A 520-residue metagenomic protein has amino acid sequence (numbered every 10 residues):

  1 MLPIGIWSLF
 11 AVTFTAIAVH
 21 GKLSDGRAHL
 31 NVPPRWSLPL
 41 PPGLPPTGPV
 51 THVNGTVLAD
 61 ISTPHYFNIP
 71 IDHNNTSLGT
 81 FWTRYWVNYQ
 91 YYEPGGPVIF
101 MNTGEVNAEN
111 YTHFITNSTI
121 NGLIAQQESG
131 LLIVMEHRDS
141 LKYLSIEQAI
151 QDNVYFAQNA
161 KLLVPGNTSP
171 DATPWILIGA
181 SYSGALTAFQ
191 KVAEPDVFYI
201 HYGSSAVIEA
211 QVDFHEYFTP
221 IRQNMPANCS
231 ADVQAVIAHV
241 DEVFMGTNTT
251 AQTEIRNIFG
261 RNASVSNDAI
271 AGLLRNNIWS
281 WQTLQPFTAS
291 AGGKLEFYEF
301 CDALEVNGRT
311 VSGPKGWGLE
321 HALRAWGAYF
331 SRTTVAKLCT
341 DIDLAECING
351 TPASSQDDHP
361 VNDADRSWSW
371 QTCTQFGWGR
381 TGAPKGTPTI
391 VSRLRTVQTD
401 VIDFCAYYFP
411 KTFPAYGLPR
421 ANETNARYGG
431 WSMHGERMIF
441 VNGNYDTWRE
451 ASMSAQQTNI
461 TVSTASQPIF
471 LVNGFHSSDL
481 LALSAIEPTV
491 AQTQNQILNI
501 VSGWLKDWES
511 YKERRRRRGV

Functional and structural regions predicted by a protein language model:
M1-V12: Classical eukaryotic N-terminal signal peptides for Sec-dependent ER targeting/secretion, especially the positively
F10, F14-V134, N499, G503-V520: Catalytic-loop region of hydrolases
Q90, P97-V98, N102-V154, S369 (+2 more regions): Active-site machinery of serine-nucleophile hydrolases
G95-I99, E128-L132, A172-P174, D196-Y199 (+2 more regions): Loop/turn elements at helix/coil->beta-strand transitions in domains of secreted/extracellular proteins
G166-S181: Alpha/beta-hydrolase fold nucleophile elbow
Y182-P195, H201, I208: Short glycine-enriched nucleophile-adjacent loop and the immediately C-terminal alpha-helix near the catalytic center
V197-V311, L319-A322: A catalytic-pocket lid/entrance helix-loop region that shapes and gates access to the active site across common
N276-G519: C-terminal subdomain of alpha/beta-hydrolase-fold enzymes, centered on the catalytic histidine and its supporting
